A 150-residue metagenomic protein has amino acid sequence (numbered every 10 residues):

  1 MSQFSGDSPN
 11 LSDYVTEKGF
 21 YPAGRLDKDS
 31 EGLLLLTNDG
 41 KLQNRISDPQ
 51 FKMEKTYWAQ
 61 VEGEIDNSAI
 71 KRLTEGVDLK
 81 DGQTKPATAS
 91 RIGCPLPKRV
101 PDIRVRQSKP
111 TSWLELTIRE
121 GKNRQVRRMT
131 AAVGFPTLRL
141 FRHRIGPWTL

Functional and structural regions predicted by a protein language model:
M1-L150: RNA pseudouridine synthases
